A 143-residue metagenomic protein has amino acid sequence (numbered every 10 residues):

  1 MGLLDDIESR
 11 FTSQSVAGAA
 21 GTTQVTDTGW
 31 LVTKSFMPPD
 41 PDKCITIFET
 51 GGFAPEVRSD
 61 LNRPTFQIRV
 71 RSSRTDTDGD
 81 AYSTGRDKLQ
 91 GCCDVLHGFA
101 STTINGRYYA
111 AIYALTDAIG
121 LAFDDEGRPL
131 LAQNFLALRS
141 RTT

Functional and structural regions predicted by a protein language model:
M1-R58, F99-N105: Small/polar-rich, solvent-exposed N-terminal microdomains that initiate assembly or binding
L3, D80-T84, G127: Conserved acidic
T26-G29, D80-K88, A110-A111: Glycine-rich, flexible loop segments associated with nucleotide phosphate handling
M37-R63, Y108-P129: Short, charged, surface-exposed interaction patches
P55, D76-D78, R141-T143: Residue-level signal for secondary-structure boundary sites
D60-D76, C92, R128-R139: Oligomerization/assembly interface segments of phage tail-like spikes and tubes
S72-G98: Mid-chain, well-packed structural core segment of small domains
D94-T143: Acidic-leaning, charged glycine-interspersed low-complexity segments
